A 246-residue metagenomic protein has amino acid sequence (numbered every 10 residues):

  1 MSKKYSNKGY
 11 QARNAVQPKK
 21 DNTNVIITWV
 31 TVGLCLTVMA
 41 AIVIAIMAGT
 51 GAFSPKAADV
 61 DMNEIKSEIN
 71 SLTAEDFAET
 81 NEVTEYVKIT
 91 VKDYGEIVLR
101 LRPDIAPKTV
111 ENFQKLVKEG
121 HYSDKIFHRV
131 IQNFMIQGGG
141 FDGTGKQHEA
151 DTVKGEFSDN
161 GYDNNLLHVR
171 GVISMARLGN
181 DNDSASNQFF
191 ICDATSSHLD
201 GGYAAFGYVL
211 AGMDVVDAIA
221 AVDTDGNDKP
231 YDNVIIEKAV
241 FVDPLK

Functional and structural regions predicted by a protein language model:
S2-K246: Cyclophilin-like peptidyl-prolyl cis-trans isomerases
